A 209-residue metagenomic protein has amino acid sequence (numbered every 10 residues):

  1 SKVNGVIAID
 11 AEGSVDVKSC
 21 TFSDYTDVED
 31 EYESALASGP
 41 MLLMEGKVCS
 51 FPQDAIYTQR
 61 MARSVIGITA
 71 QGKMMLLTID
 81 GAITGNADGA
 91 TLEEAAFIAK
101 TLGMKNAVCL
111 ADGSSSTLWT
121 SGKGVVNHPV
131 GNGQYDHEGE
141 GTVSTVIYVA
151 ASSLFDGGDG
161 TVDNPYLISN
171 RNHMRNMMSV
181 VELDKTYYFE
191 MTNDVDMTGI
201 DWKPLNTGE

Functional and structural regions predicted by a protein language model:
S1-S152: Gly/Ser/Thr/Pro-rich low-complexity, intrinsically disordered segments
S153-E209: Surface-exposed repetitive/solenoidal architectures
